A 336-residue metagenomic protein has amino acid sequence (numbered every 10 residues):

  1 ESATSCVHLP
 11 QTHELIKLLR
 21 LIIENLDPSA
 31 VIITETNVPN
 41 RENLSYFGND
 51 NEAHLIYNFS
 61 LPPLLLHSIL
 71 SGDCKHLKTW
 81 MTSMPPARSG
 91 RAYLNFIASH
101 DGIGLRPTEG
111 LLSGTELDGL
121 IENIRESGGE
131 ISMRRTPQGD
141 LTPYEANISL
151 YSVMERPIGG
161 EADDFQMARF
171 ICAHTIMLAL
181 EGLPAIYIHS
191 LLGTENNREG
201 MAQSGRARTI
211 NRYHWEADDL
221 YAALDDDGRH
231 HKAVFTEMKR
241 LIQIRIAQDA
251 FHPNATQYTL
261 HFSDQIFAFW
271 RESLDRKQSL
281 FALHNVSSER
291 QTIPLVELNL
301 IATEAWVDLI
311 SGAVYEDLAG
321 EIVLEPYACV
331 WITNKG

Functional and structural regions predicted by a protein language model:
E1-G336: Active-site and adjacent substrate-binding regions of carbohydrate-active enzymes
